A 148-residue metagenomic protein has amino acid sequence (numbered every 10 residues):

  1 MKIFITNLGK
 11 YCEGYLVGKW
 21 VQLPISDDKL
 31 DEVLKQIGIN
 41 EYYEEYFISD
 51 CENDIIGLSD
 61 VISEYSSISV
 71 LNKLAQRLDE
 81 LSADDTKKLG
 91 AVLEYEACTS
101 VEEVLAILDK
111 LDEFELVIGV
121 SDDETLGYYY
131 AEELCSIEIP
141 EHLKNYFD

Functional and structural regions predicted by a protein language model:
M1-Y43: N-terminal ordered "arm"
I3-I5, E41-N53, F114-D122, Y128-Y129: Generic preference for hydrophobic/aromatic residues in regular secondary structure cores
N7, L16, I56-D60, G90 (+1 more regions): Residues at structural and domain junctions
N7, Q22, S26, S67 (+2 more regions): Poly-acidic low-complexity segments
L8, W20, L78-D79, V117: A short, ordered amphipathic alpha-helix with a cationic face
D28-T99: Structured domain cores in non-transmembrane regions
V101-F147: Amphipathic protein-protein interaction modules
